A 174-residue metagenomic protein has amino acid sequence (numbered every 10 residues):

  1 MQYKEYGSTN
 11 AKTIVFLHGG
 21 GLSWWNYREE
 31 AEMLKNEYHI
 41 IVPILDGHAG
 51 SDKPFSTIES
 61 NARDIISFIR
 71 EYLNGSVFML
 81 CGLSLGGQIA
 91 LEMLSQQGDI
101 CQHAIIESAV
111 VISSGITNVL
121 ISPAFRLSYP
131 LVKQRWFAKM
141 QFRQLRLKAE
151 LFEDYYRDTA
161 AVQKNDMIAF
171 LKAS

Functional and structural regions predicted by a protein language model:
E5-D52: Conserved HGGG/HGGXW glycine-rich cap/lid loop of the alpha/beta-hydrolase fold
T13, H39, V77-M79, Q102-H103: Structural signature of beta-strand start/N-cap positions in the alpha/beta core of ABC transporter nucleotide-binding
E29, E92-Q96: Active-site signature of alpha/beta-hydrolase-fold catalytic machinery across serine- and Asp/Cys-nucleophile hydrolases
E29, I41-C81: Active-site loop/oxyanion-hole signature of alpha/beta-hydrolase fold enzymes
I44, S84, S108-V110: Nucleotide-sugar donor-binding loop of glycosyltransferases
G82-G86, A90: Gly/Ala-rich beta-loop-alpha elbow adjacent to hydrolase catalytic centers
S95-Q96, C101-L131: Flexible "cap/lid" loop of the alpha/beta hydrolase fold
G115-T117, V132-S174: Conserved alpha/beta-hydrolase catalytic His-Asp/Glu region
